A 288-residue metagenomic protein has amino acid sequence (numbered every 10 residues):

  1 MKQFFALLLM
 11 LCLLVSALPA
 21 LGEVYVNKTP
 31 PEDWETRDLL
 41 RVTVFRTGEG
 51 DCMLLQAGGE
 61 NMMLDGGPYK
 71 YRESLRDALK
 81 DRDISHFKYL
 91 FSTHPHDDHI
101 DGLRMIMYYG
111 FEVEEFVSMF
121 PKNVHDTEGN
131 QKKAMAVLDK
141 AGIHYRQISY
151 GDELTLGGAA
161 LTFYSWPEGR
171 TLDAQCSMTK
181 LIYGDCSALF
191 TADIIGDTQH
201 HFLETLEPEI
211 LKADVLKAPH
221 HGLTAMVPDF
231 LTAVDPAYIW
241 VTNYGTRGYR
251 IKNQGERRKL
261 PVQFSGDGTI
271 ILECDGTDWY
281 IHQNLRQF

Functional and structural regions predicted by a protein language model:
M1-L8: Positively charged n-region of N-terminal signal peptides that target proteins for export
L14-L21: C-terminal segment of classical bacterial N-terminal signal peptides
E23-H86, D139, Q147-K212, G268-F288: Core dinuclear metal-dependent hydrolase active-site scaffold
E49-D51, Y69-Y71, P95-D101, N123-D126 (+4 more regions): Active-site environment of divalent metal-dependent phosphoester hydrolases
G58-M62, Y69-M119, L206-L223, D235-I239: Active-site metal-binding motif and surrounding structural segment of the metallo-beta-lactamase
I100-F111, H125-A134, P228-T232, I251-Q254: Metal-dependent catalytic neighborhoods of phosphoester/phosphodiester hydrolases
D214-I281: Internal alpha/beta domain cores that form substrate/cofactor-binding pockets in large enzymes and binding proteins
